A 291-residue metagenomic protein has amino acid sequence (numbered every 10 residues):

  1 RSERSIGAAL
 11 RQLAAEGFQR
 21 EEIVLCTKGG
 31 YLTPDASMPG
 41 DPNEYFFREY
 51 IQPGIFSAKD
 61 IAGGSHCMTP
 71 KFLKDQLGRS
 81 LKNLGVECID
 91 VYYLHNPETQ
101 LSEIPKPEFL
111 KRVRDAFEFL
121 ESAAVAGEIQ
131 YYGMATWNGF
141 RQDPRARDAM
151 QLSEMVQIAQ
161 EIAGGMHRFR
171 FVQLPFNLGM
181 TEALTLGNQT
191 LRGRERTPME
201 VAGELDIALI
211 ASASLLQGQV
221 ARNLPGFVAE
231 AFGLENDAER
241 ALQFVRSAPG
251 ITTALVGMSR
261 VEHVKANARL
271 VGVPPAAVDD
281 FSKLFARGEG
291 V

Functional and structural regions predicted by a protein language model:
R1-E3, A9, K71, G78 (+1 more regions): Beta/alpha (TIM)-barrel catalytic core signal, keyed to glycine-rich beta->alpha loops juxtaposed to Asp/Glu that bind
R1-L10, R20-E22, K28: Glycan-recognition patch characteristic of GH18 chitinases/ENGases and related GlcNAc/peptidoglycan-binding proteins
Q19-I23, E87-V91, Y131, H167-F171: Short acidic capping loops at alpha-helix termini that bridge into adjacent secondary structure
V24-T27, R48-E49, V86-L94: Short coil-to-beta-strand
T27-Y45, S214-Q217: Short, solvent-exposed beta-strand-terminating loops
S37-P70: Active-site-adjacent "subsite" loops/lids of carbohydrate-active enzymes
I55-D60, C67, L81, Y93 (+1 more regions): Catalytic cores of glycan-processing enzymes that make or break glycosidic bonds
H66-C88: An active-site-proximal structural segment forming one wall of the substrate-binding cleft that immediately precedes
